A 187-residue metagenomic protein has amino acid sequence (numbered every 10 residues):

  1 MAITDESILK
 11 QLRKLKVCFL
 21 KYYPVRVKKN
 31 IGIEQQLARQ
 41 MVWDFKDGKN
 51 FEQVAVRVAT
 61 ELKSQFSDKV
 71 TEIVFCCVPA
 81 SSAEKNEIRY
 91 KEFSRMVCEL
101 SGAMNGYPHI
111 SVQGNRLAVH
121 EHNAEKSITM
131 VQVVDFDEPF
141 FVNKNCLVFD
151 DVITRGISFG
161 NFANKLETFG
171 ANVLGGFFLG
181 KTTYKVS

Functional and structural regions predicted by a protein language model:
M1-V70, V74, S111-V142, K181-Y184: Active-site-facing substrate-recognition patch
A2-Q11, G160-S187: PRPP-dependent phosphoribosyltransferase catalytic core
S64, E99, N164, T168: Short, well-ordered alpha-helices that flank and scaffold nucleotide-derived cofactor binding pockets
V74-R89: Short beta-strand-loop/turn "lid" adjacent to the catalytic site in phosphate-handling enzymes
C76, S94, G176: Residue-level signal for inorganic ion chemistry
R89-R95: Charged helix-capping and loop-helix junction motifs
V148-F162: A phosphate-binding catalytic loop at a beta-strand-loop-alpha-helix junction that coordinates phosphoryl groups
